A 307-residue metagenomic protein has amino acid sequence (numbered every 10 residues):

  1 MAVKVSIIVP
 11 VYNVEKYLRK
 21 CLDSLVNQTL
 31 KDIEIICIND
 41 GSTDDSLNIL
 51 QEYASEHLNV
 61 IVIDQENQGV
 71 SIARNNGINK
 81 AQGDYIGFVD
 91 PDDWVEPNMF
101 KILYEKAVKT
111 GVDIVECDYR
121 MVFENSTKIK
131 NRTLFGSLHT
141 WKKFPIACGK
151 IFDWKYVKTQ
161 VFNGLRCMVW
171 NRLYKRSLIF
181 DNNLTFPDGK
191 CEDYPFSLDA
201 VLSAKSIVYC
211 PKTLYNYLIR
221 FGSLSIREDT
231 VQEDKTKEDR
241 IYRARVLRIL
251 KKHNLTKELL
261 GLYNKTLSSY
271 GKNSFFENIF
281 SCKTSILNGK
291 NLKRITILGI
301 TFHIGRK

Functional and structural regions predicted by a protein language model:
M1-N27: N-proximal low-complexity "stem/linker" segments adjacent to membrane-targeting elements
A2-V5, V26-C37, D45, H57-I61: Short loop->beta transition adjacent to catalytic acidic/histidine clusters or analogous donor-positioning motifs
R19, I33, D44-Y53, W94 (+1 more regions): Acidic helix N-cap motif at the loop->helix transition within catalytic regions of sugar-transfer enzymes
S24, N39-N48, E66-Q68, D90: A conserved acidic beta->alpha catalytic loop
Q65-A81, W94: Glycine-rich, basic loop-to-helix element that forms the pyrophosphate-binding segment of sugar-nucleotide handling
I86: Short aromatic/hydrophobic "clamp" motif used to bind/position activated sugar donors
P91-C191, P195-V208, L218-D234: Donor-binding/catalytic cores of nucleotide-activated saccharide and glycerol-phosphate transferases/polymerases
N216-T296: C-terminal subregions of glycosyltransferases and related glycan-biosynthesis enzymes
